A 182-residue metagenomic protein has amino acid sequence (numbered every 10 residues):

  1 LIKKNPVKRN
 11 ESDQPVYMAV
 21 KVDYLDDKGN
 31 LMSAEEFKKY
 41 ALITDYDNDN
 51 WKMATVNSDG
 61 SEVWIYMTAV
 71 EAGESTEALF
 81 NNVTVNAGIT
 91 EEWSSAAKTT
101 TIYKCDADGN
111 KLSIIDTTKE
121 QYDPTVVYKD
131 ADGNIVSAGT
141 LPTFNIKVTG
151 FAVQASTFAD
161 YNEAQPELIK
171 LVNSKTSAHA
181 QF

Functional and structural regions predicted by a protein language model:
L1-I2, E35, T44, W51 (+3 more regions): Generic preference for hydrophobic/aromatic residues in regular secondary structure cores
I2-V16, L25, V70-F182: C-terminal, structured domain-capping segment
A19-K21: Beta-strand signatures of extracellular beta-sandwich domains
D26-V63: A surface/secretory-pathway sequence property marking extracellular, secreted, or lumenal proteins enriched
V63-E71: Beta-strand-rich interaction surfaces with strong enrichment in secreted/lumenal proteins
